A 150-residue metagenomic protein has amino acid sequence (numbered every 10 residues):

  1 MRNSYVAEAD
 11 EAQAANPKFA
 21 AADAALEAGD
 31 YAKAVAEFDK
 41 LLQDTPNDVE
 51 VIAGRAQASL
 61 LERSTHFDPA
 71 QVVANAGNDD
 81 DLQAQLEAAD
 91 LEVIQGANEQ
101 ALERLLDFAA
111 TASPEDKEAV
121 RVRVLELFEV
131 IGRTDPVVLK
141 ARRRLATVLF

Functional and structural regions predicted by a protein language model:
M1-P17, D23, A32-V49, L60: Long, contiguous interaction/recruitment modules in multidomain scaffold/adaptor proteins
A14, L26, L86, V93-I94 (+1 more regions): Hydrophobic/aromatic side-chain positions at a characteristic register within alpha-helices of tetratricopeptide repeats
Y31-A32, T65, N98-E99: TPR-repeat structural position
E37-F38, H66-G77, E103-F108, V137-R144: Alpha-helical repeat scaffolds
Q43-Q83, D90: Alpha-helical adaptor scaffolds
